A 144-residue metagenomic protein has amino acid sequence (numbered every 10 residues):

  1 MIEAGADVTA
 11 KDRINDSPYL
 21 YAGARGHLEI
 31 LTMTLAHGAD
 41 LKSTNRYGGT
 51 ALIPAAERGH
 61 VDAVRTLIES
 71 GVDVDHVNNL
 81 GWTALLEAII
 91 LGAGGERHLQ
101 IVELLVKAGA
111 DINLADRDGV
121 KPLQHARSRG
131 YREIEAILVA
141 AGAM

Functional and structural regions predicted by a protein language model:
I2-D7, T32-D40, R65-D73, E103-D111 (+1 more regions): Ankyrin repeat domain, specifically the short helix-to-loop turn at the C-terminus of the second helix of each repeat
Y21-H27, P54-H60, E87-H98, H125-Y131: Ankyrin repeat A-helix N-terminal signature
R46-I68: Short, charged, low-hydrophobicity "junction" segments
S70, R97, K107-A108, R117-V120 (+1 more regions): Ankyrin-repeat-protein effector appendages
N79-W82, I90: Alpha-helical adaptor scaffolds
